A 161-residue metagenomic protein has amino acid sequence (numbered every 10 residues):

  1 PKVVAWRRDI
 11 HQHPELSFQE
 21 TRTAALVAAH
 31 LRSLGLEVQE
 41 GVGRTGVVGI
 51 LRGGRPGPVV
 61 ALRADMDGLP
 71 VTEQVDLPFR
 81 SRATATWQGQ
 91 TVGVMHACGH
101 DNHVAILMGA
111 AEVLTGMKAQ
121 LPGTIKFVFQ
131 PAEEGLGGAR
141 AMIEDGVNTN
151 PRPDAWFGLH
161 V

Functional and structural regions predicted by a protein language model:
P1-H96, A105-P122: Acidic/His- and Gly-rich active-site-bordering loop/insert found across diverse amide/peptide-bond hydrolases
L69-V71, R80-M95, D101-N102, L114 (+1 more regions): Histidine/acidic-residue-rich, glycine-tolerant segments that coordinate divalent metal ions
